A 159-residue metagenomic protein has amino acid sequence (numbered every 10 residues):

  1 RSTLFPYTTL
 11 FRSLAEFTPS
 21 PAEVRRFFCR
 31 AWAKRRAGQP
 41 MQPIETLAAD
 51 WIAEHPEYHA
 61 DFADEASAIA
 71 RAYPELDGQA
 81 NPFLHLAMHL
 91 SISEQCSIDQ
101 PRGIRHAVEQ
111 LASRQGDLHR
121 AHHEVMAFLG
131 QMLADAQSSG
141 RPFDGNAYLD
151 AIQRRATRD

Functional and structural regions predicted by a protein language model:
R1-T9: Single conserved hydrophobic/aromatic residue that forms the stacking wall/gate of nucleotide- or nucleobase-binding
F11-H59: N-terminal leader/targeting peptides and immediately adjacent processing regions
Q39, F62, D99-G103, L133-D144: Long, hydrophobic, amphipathic alpha-helical segments used as structural scaffolds
E45-L111: Aromatic-anchored, charged helix-turn/loop surface patch used as a conserved interaction hotspot
H123-A127: Well-ordered alpha/beta subsegment
Q131-A134, S138-D159: Glycine-rich, aromatic-bearing surface loops/beta-hairpins
